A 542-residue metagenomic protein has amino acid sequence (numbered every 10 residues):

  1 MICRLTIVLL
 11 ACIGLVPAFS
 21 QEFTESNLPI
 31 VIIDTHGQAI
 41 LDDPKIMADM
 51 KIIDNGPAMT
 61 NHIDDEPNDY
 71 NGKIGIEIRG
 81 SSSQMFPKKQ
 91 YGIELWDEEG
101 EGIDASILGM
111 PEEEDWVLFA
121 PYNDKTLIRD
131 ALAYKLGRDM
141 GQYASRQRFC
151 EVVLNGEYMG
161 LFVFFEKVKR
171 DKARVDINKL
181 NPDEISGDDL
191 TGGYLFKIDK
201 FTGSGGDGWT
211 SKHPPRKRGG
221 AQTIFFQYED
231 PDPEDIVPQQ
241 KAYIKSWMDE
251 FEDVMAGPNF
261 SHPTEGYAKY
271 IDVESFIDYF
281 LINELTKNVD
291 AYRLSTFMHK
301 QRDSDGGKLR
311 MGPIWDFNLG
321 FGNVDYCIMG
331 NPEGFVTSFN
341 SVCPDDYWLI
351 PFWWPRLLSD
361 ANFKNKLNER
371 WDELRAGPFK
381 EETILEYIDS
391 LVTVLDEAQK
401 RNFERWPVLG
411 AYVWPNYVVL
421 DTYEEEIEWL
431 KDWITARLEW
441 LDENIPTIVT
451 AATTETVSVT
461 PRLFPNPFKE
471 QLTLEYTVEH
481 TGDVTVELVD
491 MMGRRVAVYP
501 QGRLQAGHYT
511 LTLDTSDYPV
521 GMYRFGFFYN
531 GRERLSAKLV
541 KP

Functional and structural regions predicted by a protein language model:
T6-G14: Bacterial N-terminal signal peptides
V16, V457-F464, F468-P542: C-terminal outer-membrane/trafficking sorting elements
Q21-F23, I445-S458: Low-complexity, Pro/Thr/Ser/Gly/Ala-rich linker/spacer regions in secreted, extracellular modular proteins
Q21-G56: N-terminal module-boundary/linker segments of secreted carbohydrate-active enzymes
N27-P29, A39-L41, I46, G80-S82 (+4 more regions): Middle-to-C-terminal accessory/interaction subdomains
I33, E94-G100, P111-P121, G141-S145 (+2 more regions): Internal "kinase-insert"/substrate-recognition segments embedded within catalytic cores of ATP-dependent enzymes
A48, K89-Y91, R148, G482-T485: Short beta-strand/loop motifs in extracellular/secreted proteins, especially within beta-sandwich accessory domains
E66-Y122: Conserved oxyanion/phosphate-binding beta-strand-loop segments in alpha/beta enzyme cores
